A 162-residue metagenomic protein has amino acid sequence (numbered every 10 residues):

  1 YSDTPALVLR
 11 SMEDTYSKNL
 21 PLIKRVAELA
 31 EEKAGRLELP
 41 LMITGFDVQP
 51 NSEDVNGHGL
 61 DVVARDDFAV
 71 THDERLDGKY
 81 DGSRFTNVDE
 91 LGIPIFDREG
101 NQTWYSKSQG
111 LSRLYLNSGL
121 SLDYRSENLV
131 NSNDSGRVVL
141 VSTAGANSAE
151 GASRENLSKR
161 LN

Functional and structural regions predicted by a protein language model:
D3-N162: C-terminal, surface-exposed recognition/capping segments
